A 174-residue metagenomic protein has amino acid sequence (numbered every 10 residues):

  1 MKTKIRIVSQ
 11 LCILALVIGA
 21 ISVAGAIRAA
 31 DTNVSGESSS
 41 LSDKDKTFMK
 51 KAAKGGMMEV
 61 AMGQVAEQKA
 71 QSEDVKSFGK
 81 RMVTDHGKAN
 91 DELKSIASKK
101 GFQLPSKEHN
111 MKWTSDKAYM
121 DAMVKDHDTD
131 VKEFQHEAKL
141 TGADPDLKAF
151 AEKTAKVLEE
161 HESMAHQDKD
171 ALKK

Functional and structural regions predicted by a protein language model:
K2-I13, G19-K174: His/Met- and acidic-residue-enriched segments that coordinate or traffic transition-metal cofactors and support
